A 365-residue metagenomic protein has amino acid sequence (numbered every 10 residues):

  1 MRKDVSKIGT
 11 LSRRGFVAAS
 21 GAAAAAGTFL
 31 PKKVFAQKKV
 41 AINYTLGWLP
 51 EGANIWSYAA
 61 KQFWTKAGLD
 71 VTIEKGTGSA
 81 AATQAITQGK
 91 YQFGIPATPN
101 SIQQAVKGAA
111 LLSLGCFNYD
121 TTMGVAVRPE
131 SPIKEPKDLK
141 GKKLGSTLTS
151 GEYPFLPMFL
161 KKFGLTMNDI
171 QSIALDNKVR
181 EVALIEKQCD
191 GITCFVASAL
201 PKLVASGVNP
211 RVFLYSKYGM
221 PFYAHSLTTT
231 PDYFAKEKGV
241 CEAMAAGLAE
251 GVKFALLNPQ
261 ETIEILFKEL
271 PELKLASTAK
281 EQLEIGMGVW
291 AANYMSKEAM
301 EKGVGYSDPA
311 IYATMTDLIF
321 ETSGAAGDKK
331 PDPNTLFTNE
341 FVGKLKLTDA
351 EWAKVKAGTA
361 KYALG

Functional and structural regions predicted by a protein language model:
M1-L11: N-terminal secretory signal peptides
S12-F29: N-terminal export leaders
A19-A22, Q88, E186, G247 (+1 more regions): Residues within well-ordered alpha-helical secondary structure of globular protein domains
F35-E186, D190-A197, F213, M220-P221 (+1 more regions): Short, glycine-/small- and polar/acidic-enriched structural segments that line small-molecule recognition paths
F63-K66, K162-M167, G207, E272-K274 (+1 more regions): Short helix-capping segments at alpha-helix termini
P99, V179-E181, Q188-T278: Pocket-lining segment of extracytoplasmic ligand-binding domains
E237-A326: Secondary-structure end/capping motifs
Y312-G365: Conserved C-terminal helix/tail region of periplasmic/extracytoplasmic solute-binding proteins
